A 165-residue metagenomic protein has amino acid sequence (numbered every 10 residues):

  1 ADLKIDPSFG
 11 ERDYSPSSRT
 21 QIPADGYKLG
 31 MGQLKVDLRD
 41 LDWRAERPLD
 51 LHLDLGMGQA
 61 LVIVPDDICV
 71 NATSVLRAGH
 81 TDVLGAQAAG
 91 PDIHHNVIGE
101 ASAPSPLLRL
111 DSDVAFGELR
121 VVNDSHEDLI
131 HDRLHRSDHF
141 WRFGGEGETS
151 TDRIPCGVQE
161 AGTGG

Functional and structural regions predicted by a protein language model:
K4-G165: Short, surface-exposed interaction patches in beta-rich subdomains that mediate adhesion/assembly near membranes
